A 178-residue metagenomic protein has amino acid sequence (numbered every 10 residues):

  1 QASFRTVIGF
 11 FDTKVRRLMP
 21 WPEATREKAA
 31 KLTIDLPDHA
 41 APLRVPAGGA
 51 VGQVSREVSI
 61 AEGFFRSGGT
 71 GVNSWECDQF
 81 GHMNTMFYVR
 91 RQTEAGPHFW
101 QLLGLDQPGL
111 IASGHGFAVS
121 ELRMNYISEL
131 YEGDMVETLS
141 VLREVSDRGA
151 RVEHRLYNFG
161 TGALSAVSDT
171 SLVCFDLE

Functional and structural regions predicted by a protein language model:
Q1-A50, L130-E132, L142-E178: HotDog/MaoC-like acyl-thioester-processing domains
V7, G69-N73, N125, S171-V173: Generic structural detector for well-ordered beta-strands
P37-D106: Catalytic strand-loop segment that frames the active site of acyl-thioester-processing enzymes
E62, E132-V136: Short coil-to-beta-strand transition motifs
F99-E121: N-terminal first-folded block
S120-I127, E137-L139, E153: Short structured motifs
